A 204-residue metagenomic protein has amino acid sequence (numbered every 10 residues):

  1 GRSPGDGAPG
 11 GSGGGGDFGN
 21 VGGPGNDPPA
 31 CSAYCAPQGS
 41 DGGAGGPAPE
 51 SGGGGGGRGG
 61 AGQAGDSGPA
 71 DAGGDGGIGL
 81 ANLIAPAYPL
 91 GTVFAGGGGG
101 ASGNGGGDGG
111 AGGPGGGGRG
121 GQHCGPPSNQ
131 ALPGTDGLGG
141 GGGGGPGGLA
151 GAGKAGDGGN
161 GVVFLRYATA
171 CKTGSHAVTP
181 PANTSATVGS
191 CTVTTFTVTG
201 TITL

Functional and structural regions predicted by a protein language model:
G1-L204: Low-complexity, glycine/proline-biased repetitive segments and flexible coils/loops
